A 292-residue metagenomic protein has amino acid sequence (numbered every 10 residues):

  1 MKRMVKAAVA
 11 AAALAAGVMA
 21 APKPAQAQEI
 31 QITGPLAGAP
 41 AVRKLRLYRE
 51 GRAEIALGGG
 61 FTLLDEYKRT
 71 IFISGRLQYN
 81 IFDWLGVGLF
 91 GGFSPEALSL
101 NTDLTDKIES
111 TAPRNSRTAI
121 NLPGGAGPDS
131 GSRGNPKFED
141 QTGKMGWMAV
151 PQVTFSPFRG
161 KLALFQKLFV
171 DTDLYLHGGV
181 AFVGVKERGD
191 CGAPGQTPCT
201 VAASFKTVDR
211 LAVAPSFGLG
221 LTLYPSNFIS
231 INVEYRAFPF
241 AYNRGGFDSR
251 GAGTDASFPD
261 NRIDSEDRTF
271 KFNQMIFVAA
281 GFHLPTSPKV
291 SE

Functional and structural regions predicted by a protein language model:
V42-R43, F61-L63, P136-D140, A163 (+2 more regions): Extracellular loop and loop/strand-boundary signature of outer-membrane beta-barrel proteins
G51, R69-I73, M145-A149, T172 (+2 more regions): Residues that define the transmembrane beta-barrel architecture of outer-membrane proteins
A53-I55, W84-V87, K161, P225-I231 (+1 more regions): Repeated loop/turn-to-beta-strand initiation elements of outer-membrane beta-barrel proteins
L57-G59, G75-I81, L89, P151-F155 (+4 more regions): Residues on the lipid-exposed face of transmembrane beta-strands in outer-membrane beta-barrel proteins
F61-L63, G91-A97, P157-R159, V180-K186 (+3 more regions): Transmembrane beta-strands of outer-membrane beta-barrel pores
K68-F72, L100-T105, F165-L168, E187-A203 (+1 more regions): Outer-membrane beta-barrel translocator domains and adjoining extracellular loop/strand segments of Gram-negative
L85-C191: Gram-negative (and chloroplast) outer-membrane scaffold detector with strong preference for beta-barrel transmembrane
P151, F270-E292: Outer-membrane beta-barrel "beta-signal"
